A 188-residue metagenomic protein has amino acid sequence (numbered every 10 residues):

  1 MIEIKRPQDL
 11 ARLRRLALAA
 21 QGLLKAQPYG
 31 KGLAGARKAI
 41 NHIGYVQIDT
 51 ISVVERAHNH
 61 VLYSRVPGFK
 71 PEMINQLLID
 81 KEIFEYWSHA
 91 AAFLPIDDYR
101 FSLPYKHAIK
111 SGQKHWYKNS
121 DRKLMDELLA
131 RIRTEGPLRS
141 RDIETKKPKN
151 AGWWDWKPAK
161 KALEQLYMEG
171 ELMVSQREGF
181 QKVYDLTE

Functional and structural regions predicted by a protein language model:
M1-E188: Long, low-complexity intrinsically disordered regions
